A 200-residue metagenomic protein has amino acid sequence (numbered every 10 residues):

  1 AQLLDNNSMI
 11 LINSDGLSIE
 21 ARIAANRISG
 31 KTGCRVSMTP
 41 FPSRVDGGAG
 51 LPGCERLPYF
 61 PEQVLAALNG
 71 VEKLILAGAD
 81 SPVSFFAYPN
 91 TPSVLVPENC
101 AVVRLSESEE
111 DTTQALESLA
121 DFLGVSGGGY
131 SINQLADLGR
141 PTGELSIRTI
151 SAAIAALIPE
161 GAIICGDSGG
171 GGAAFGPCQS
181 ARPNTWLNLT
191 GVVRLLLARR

Functional and structural regions predicted by a protein language model:
A1, V64, L119, I150-I154 (+1 more regions): Generic hydrophobic alpha-helical segments
A1-S8, I28, A67-E72, A153-E160: Glycine-rich phosphate/diphosphate-binding loops that line cofactor/substrate pockets in enzymes
M9, R56-V64, D121-I132: A polyampholytic, Gly/Pro-enriched intrinsically disordered region
I12-L105, A181-R200: Glycine-rich, anion-gripping cofactor-binding loops and their flanking helix/strand elements in enzyme active sites
S14-R22, L57, P61-V64, L68 (+5 more regions): Generic structural signal for well-ordered, non-membrane alpha-helical segments in soluble metabolic enzymes
G30-C34, K73-L76, D121-G129, A156-I163 (+1 more regions): Generic secondary-structure signature for well-ordered alpha-helical cores
P89-G129: Terminal amphipathic helices with adjacent charged low-complexity linkers/tails
S131-R199: Active-site diphosphate/adenylate-binding microenvironment
